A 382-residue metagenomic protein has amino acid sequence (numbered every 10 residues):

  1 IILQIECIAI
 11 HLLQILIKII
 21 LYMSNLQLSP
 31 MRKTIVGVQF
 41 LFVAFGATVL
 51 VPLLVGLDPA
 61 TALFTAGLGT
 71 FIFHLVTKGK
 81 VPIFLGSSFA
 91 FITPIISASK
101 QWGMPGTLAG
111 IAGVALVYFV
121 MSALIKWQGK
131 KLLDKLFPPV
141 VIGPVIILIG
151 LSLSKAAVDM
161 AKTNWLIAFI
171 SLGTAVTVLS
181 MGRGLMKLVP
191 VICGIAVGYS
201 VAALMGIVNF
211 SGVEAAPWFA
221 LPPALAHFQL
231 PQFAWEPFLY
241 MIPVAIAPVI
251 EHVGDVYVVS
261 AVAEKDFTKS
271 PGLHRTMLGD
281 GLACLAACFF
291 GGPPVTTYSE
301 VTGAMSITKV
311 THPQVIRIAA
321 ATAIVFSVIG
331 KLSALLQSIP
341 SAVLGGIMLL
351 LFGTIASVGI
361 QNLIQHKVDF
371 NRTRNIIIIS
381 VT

Functional and structural regions predicted by a protein language model:
Y22-P30, G56-H74, K80, I242-P313: Membrane-embedded helical hairpins/re-entrant loop segments and their flanking transmembrane helices within multi-pass
T34-A44, I167-S171, V189-P190, M205 (+2 more regions): Hydrophobic, membrane-embedded alpha-helices of multi-pass small-molecule transporters
V36-G69, H74, V81-G106: Transmembrane helix-boundary motif of multi-pass solute transporters/channels
V49-L54, F84-S97, G254-A263, V295-I307 (+2 more regions): Re-entrant/interfacial helical elements at transmembrane boundaries that shape and gate the permeation pathway
L57-L63, G79-F91, L133-I142, K187-I192 (+3 more regions): Short, non-helical or kinked segments that cap or interrupt transmembrane helices
I95-W102, L179, V301-I316, T322-S327: Interfacial segments of multi-pass membrane proteins
Q101-S211, A320-T382: Membrane-embedded alpha-helical modules
